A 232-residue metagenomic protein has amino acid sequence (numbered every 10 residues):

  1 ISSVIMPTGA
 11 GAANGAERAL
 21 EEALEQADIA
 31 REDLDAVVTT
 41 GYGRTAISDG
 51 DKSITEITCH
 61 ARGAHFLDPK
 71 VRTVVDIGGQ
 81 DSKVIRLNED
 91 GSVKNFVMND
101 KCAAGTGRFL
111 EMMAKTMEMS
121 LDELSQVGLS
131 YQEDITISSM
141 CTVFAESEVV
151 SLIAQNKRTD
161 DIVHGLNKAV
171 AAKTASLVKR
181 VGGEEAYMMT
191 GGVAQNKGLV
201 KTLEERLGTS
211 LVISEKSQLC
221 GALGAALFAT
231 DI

Functional and structural regions predicted by a protein language model:
I1-E22, V93-C102: Short glycine-rich, Thr/Ser-proximal phosphate-binding strand/loop in the N-terminal lobe of ATP-dependent enzymes
S2-T8, Q26-T58, K94: Short beta-strand-loop/turn "lid" adjacent to the catalytic site in phosphate-handling enzymes
Y42-G43, G182-R206, S217-Q218: Glycine-rich phosphate-binding loops at beta-strand->alpha-helix junctions
Y42-N95, A175, K179, G224-A229: Conserved phosphate-binding catalytic cores of ATP/NTP-utilizing and phosphoryl-transfer enzymes
E56, E204-L223: Conserved phosphate-binding/catalytic loops in two-lobed NTP-binding clefts
E89-E133, L227: Glycine-rich phosphate-binding loop plus the immediately following alpha-helix
G107-E111, S214-I232: Glycine-rich phosphate-binding/hydrolytic loop that grips phosphoryl groups
A145-V178, Q218: Adenine-nucleotide phosphate-binding core of ATP-dependent small-molecule kinases
